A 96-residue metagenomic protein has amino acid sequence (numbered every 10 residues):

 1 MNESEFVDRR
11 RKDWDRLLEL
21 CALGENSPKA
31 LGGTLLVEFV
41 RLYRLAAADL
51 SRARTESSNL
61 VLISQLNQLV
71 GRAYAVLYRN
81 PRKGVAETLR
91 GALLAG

Functional and structural regions predicted by a protein language model:
M1-T88: Soluble N-terminal domains of membrane-associated systems
L89-G96: Core alpha-helical transmembrane segments of integral membrane proteins
